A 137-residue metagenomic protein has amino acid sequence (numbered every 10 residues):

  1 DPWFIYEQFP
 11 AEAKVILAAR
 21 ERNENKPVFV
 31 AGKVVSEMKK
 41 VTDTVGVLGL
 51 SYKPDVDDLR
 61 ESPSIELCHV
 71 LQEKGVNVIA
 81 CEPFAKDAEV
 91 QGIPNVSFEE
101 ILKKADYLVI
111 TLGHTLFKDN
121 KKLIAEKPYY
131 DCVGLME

Functional and structural regions predicted by a protein language model:
D1-E137: Structural/interface elements that position substrates and couple domains in central-metabolism enzymes
